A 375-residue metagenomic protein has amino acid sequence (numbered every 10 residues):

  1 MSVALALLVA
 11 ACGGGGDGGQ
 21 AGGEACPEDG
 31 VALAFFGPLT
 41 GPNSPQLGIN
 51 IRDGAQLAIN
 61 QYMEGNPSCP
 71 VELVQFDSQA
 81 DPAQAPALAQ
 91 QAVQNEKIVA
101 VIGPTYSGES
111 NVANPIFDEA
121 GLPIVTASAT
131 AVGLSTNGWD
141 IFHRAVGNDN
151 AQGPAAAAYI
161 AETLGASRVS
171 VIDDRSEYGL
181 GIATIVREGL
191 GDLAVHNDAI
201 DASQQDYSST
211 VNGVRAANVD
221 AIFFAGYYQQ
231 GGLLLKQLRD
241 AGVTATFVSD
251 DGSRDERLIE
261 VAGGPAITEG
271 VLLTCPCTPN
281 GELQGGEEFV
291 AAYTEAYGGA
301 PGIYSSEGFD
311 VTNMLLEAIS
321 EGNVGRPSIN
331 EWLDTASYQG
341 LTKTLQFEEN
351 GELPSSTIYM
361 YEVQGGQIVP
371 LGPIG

Functional and structural regions predicted by a protein language model:
L8-A11: C-terminal motif of bacterial Sec signal peptides marking the signal peptidase cleavage site
G16-G22, E28, Q46-I51, Q61-T136 (+2 more regions): Beta-alpha junction/loop-to-helix N-cap segments that form part of ligand/metal-binding clefts
G22-Q56, F76-A83, Y106, I172-G179 (+2 more regions): Extracytoplasmic "Venus flytrap"
F35, A92-T105, V125-A127, R168-D173 (+4 more regions): Periplasmic-binding protein-like
Q46-E64, Q84, Q152-A155, E177-L193 (+1 more regions): Short, solvent-exposed amphipathic alpha-helices that sit in or adjacent to ligand/effector-binding or catalytic
V132-G133, D140-G242, P279-E288: Extracellular/periplasmic Venus flytrap/periplasmic-binding protein
L235-F309, I368-L371: Extracellular/periplasmic periplasmic-binding protein-like sensory domains
E295-S305, L316-Q367: Segments of small-molecule ligand-sensing domains
